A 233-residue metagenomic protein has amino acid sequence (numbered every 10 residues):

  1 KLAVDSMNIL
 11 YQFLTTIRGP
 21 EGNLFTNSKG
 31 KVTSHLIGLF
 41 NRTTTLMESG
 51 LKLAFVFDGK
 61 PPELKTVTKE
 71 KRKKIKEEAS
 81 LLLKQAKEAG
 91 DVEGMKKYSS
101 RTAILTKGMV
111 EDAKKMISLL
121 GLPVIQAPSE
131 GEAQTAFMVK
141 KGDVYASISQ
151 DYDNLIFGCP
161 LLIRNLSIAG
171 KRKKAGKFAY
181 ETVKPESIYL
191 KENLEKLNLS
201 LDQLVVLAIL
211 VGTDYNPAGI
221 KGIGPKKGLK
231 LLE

Functional and structural regions predicted by a protein language model:
K1-K76: Non-catalytic, usually N-terminal nucleic-acid engagement modules in DNA/RNA processing proteins
T26, V67-E233: Extended two-metal-dependent nuclease catalytic cores across DNA- and RNA-processing enzymes
